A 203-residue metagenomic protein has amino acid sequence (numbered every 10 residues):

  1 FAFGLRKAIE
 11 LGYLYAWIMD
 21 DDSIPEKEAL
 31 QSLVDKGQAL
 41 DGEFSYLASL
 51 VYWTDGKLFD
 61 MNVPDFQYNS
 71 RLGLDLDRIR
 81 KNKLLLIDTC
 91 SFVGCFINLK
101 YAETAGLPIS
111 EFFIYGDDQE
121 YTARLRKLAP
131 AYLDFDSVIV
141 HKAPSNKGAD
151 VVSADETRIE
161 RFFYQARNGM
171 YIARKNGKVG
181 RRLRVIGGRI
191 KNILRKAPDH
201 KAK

Functional and structural regions predicted by a protein language model:
F1, E28-S32, D117: Acidic donor-diphosphate engagement hotspot in glycosyltransferases and nucleotidyltransferases that stabilizes
A2-Y15: Active-site nucleotide-sugar/metal-binding loop of Leloir-type enzymes
Y13-I24: Short beta-strand-to-loop acidic/aromatic patch adjacent to the donor-nucleotide binding site
E28-N62: Conserved donor NDP-sugar-binding/catalytic core segment of glycosyltransferases
D77-I97: A recurrent flexible, glycine/aromatic-enriched loop bordering the glycosyltransferase active site that acts as
C95, Y101-G106, E111-S137: A short, conserved alpha-helix in the catalytic core of glycosyltransferases
D134-A154: Active-site donor/metal-binding and catalytic loop motifs of nucleotide-sugar-dependent glycosylation enzymes
E160, G177-K203: Non-catalytic, C-terminal membrane-associated alpha-helical segments of glycosyltransferases
